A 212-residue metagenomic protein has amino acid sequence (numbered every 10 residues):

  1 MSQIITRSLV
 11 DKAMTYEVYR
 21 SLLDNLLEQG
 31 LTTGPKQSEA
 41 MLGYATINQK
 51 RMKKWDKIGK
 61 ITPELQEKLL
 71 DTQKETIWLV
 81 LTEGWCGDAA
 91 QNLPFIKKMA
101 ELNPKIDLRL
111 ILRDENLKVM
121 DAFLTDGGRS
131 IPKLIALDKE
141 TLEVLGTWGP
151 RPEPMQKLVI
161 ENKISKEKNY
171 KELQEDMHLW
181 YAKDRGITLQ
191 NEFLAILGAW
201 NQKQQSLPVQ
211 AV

Functional and structural regions predicted by a protein language model:
M1-T76, K105, D121-G128, E143-V212: Non-globular targeting/processing and membrane-anchoring segments
D56-G59, D71, G87-A90, L112-E115: A short linear-motif detector with a strong N-terminal bias
L69-K98: Local sequence-structure signature of Cys/Sec-based thiol-disulfide redox active-site neighborhoods
W78-E83, I96, P104-M120, S130 (+1 more regions): Thiol-based oxidoreductase modules, predominantly thioredoxin-like and allied folds used for disulfide exchange
C86, N116, L142, E153: Surface-exposed, flexible loop/turn segments at secondary-structure boundaries
